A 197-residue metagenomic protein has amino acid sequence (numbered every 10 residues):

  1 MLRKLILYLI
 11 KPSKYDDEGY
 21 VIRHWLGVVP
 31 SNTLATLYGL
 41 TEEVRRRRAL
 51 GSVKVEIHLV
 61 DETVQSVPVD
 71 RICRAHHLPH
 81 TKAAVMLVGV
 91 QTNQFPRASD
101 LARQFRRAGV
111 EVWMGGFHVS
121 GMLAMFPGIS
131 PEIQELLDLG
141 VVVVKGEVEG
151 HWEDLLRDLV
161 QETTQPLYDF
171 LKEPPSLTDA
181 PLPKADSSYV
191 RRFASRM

Functional and structural regions predicted by a protein language model:
L2-E43, R47-M197: Acidic, low-complexity intrinsically disordered segments
